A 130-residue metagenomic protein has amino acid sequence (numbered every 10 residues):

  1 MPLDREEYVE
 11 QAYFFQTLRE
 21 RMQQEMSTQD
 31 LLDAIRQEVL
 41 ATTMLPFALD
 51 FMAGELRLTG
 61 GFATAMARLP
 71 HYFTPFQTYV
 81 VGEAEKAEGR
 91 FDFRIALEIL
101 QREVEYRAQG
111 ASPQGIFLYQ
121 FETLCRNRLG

Functional and structural regions predicted by a protein language model:
M1-G130: Catalytic metal-binding core of the metallo-beta-lactamase
